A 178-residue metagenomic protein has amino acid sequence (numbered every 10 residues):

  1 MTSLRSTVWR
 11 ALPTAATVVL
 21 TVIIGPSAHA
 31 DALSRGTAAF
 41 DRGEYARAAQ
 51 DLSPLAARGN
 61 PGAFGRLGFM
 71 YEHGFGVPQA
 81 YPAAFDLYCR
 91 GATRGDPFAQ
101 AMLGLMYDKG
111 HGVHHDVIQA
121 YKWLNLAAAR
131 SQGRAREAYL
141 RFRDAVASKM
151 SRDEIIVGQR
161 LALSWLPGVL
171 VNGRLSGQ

Functional and structural regions predicted by a protein language model:
T2-A16: Bacterial N-terminal signal peptides that target proteins for export
G25-P26: N-terminal signal peptide c-region/cleavage motif recognized by signal peptidases
D31-R58, S176: Alpha-helical segment of the N-proximal tetratricopeptide repeat
A32-A39, P54-L55, F64-H73, L87 (+2 more regions): Hydrophobic face of amphipathic alpha-helices that form TPR/SEL1-like repeat modules and related alpha-solenoid
G43-E44, A57-P61, H73-F75, A80 (+5 more regions): Short helix-capping/linker turns of helical repeat alpha-solenoids
A135-Q178: Terminal, low-structured helical/coil segments at or just beyond the last alpha-helical repeat
